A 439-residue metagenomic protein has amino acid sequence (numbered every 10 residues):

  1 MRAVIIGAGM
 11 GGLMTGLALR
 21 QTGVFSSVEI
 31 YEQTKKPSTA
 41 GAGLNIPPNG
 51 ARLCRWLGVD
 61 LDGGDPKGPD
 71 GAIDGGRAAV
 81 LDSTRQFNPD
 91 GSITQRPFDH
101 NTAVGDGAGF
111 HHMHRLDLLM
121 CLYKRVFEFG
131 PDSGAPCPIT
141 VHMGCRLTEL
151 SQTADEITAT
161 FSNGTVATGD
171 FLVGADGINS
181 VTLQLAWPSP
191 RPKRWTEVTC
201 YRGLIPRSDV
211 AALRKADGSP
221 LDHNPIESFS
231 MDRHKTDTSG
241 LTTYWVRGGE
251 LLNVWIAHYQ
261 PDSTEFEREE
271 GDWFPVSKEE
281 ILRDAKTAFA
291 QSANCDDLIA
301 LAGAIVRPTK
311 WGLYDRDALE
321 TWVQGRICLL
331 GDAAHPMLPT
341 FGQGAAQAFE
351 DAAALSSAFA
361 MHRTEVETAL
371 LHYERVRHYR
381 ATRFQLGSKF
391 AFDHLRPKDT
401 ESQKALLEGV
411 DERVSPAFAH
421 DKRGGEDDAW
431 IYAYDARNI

Functional and structural regions predicted by a protein language model:
M1-A3: Extreme N-terminal starter segment of soluble prokaryotic enzymes
I5-R20, S27, Y31-T34, V173-G174 (+3 more regions): Conserved mid-domain beta->alpha element of the FAD-binding
L17, Q21, K124, E128 (+3 more regions): Short, well-ordered alpha-helices that flank and scaffold nucleotide-derived cofactor binding pockets
K35-E128, C137-P138, L395-P397: Active-site-adjacent segment of FAD-dependent monooxygenases/related oxidoreductases
P37-S38, V181-T182, M337-L338: Catalytic P-loop NTPase motifs of RecA-like helicase/translocase cores
P66-I73, T140, T287-R307, V366-L371 (+1 more regions): Acidic/histidine metal-binding catalytic segments
G109, M120-L298, A302: Conserved FAD-binding catalytic core of PHBH/FMO-like flavoproteins
A381-I439: Alpha-helical, largely C-terminal catalytic domains that coordinate divalent metal ions via clustered Asp/Glu/His
